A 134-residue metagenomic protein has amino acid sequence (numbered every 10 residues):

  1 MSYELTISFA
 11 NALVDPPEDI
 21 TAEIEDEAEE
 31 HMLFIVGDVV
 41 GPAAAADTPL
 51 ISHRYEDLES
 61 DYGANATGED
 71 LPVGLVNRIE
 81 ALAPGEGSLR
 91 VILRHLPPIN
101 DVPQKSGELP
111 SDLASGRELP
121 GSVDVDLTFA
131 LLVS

Functional and structural regions predicted by a protein language model:
M1, E25-E27, A83-G85, G121-V123: Solvent-exposed loop and beta-edge segments used for protein-protein assembly and interaction
M1-A45: Extracellular-facing segments of soluble proteins and assemblies that are Gly/Ser/Thr-biased and enriched in aromatics
Y3-F9, L71-D112: Internal, hydrophobic beta-strand segments that form the core of beta-sheet-rich folds
N11, P97, L131-V133: Beta-strand elements of well-folded, non-transmembrane domains
D19, P42-P49, Q104-L113: Acidic Ser/Thr/Pro-rich low-complexity disordered segments that often serve as glycosylated linkers/stalks around
A46-A81: A beta-strand/beta-hairpin structural motif
Q104-S134: Short beta-strand elements
